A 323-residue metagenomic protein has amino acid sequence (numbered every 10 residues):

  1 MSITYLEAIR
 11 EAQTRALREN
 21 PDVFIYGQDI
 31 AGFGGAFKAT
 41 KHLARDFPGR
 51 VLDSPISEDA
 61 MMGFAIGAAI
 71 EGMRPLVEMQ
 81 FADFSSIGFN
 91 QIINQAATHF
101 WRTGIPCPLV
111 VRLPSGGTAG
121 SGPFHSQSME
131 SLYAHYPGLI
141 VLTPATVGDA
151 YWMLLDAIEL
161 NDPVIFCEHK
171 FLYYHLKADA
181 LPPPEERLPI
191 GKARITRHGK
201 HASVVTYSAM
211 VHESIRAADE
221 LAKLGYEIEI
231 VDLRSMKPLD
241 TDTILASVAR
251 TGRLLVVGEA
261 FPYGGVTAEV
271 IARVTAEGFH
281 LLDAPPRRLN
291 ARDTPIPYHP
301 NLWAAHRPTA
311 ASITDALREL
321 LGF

Functional and structural regions predicted by a protein language model:
M1-D162, C167, L172: Thiamine diphosphate
I30, F37-R45, G104-R112, T118 (+1 more regions): Thiamine diphosphate
